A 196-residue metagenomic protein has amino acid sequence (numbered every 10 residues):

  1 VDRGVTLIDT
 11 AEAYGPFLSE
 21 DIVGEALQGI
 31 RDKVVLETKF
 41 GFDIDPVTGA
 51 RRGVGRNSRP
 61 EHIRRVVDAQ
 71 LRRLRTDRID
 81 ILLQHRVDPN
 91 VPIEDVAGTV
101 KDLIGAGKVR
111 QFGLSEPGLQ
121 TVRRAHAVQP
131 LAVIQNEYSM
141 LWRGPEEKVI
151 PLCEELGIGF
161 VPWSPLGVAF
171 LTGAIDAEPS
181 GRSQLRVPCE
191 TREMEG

Functional and structural regions predicted by a protein language model:
V1, R56-R75, G118-R124: Short, acidic/polar
V1-T38, P46: N-terminal binding-site loop/beta-alpha segment at the start of enzyme catalytic domains that lines or forms
D2, G24-V35, L71-R75, I104 (+1 more regions): Acidic (Asp/Glu)-rich catalytic clusters
I8, I79, F112: Glycine-centered flexible beta-alpha turn that most often forms the glycine-rich phosphate-binding loop
P16, V87-G196: Beta/alpha (TIM)-barrel catalytic core signal, keyed to glycine-rich beta->alpha loops juxtaposed to Asp/Glu that bind
E37-V54, R78, L83: N-terminal small/glycine-rich loop or linker at the start of catalytic domains across soluble metabolic enzymes
T48-R64, H85-N90: Active-site mouth loops of central-metabolism enzymes
A69-N90: Active-site groove signature of glycoside hydrolases
